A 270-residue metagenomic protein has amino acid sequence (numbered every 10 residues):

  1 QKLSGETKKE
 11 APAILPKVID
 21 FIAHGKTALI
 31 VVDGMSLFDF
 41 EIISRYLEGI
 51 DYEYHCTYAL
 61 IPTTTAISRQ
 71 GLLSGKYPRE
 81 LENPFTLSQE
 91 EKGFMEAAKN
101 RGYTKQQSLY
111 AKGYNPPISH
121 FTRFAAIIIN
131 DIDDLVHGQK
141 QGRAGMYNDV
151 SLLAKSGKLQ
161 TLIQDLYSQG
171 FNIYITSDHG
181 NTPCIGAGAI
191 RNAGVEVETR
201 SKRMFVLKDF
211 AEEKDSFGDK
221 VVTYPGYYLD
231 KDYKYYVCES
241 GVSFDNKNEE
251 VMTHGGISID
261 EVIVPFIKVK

Functional and structural regions predicted by a protein language model:
Q1-K270: Feature captures the catalytic ectodomains and active-site-proximal regions of enzymes that hydrolyze or transfer
